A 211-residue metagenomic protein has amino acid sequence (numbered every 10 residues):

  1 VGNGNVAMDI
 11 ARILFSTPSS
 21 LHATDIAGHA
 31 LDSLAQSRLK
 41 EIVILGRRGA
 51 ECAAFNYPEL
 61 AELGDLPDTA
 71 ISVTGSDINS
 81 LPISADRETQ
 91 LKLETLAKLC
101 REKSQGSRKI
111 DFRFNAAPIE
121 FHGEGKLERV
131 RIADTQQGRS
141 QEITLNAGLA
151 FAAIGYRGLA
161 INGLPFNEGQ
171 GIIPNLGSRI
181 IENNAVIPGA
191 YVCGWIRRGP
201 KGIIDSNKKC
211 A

Functional and structural regions predicted by a protein language model:
V1-F15, W195-R197: Glycine-rich adenosine-cofactor-binding loop
N5, K201-K208: Short, conserved micro-motifs enriched in small and acidic residues
V6-I10, A147, F151, A211: Extended, hydrophobic alpha-helical segments in both membrane/secreted and soluble proteins
M8, C52, L159-I161, P200: Eukaryotic short linear interaction motifs
M8-T135: Dinucleotide-binding/catalytic capping subdomain of oxidoreductase cores
R12, S16-S20, T69, N184-C193 (+1 more regions): Internal hydrophobic alpha-helix adjacent to the cofactor/substrate pocket in enzyme cavities
A54-N56, E124, N162-G163, G202-D205: Short conserved micro-motifs at the rims of enzyme active sites and ligand-binding pockets
F121, K126, G138-R198: FAD-site-proximal beta/loop scaffold in flavoenzymes
